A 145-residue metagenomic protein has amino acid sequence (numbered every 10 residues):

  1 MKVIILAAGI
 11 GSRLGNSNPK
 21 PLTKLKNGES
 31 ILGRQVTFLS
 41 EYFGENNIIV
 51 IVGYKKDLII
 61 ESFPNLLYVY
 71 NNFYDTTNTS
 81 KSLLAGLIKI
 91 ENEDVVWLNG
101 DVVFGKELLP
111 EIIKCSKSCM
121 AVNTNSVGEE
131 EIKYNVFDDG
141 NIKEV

Functional and structural regions predicted by a protein language model:
M1-K56: N-terminal glycine-rich phosphate-binding loop and ensuing alpha1 helix
V3, N47-V50, Y68, V95 (+1 more regions): Hydrophobic/aromatic residues located in beta-strands of well-ordered beta-sheets within soluble catalytic
A7, V52, N99, V122-N123: Short beta-strand/turn micro-motifs composed of small residues that flank or help shape donor/cofactor-binding pockets
R13, V103-F104: A short, conserved beta-strand element in the Rossmann-like catalytic core that flanks the donor/metal-binding loop
D57-S62: Acidic helix N-cap motif at the loop->helix transition within catalytic regions of sugar-transfer enzymes
P64-D94: Short phosphate-binding loop-to-helix
E93-V103: Short beta-strand-to-loop acidic/aromatic patch adjacent to the donor-nucleotide binding site
G105-V145: Conserved core of the sugar-phosphate nucleotidyltransferase
